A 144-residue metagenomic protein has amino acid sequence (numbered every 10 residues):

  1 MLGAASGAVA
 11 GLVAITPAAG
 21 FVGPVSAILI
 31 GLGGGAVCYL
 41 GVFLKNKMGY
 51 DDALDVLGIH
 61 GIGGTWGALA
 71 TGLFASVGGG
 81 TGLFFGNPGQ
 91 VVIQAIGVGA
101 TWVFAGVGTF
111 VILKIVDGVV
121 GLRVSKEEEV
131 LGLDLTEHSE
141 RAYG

Functional and structural regions predicted by a protein language model:
M1-G144: Glycine- and aromatic-enriched membrane alpha-helices
